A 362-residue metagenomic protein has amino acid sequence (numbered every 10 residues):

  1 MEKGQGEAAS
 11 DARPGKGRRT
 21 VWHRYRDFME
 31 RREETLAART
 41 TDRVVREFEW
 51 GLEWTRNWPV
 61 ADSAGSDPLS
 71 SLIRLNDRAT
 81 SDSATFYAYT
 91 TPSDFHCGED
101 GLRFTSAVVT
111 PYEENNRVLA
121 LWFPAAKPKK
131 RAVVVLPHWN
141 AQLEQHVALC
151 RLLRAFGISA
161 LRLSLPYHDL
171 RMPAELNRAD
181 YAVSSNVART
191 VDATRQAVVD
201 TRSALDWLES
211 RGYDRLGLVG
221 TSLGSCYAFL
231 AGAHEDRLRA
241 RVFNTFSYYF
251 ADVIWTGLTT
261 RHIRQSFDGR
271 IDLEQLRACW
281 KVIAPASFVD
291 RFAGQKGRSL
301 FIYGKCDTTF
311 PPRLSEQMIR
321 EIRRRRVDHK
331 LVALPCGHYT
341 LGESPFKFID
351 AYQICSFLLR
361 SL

Functional and structural regions predicted by a protein language model:
M1-R103: N-terminal targeting or regulatory segments adjacent to alpha/beta-hydrolase or S9 domains
E113-R117, P124-A132: Proline/glycine-enriched tight loop/beta-turn segments at coil->beta junctions that connect or precede beta-strands
V135-Q196: Cap/lid segment of the alpha/beta-hydrolase catalytic domain
G212-T221: Alpha/beta-hydrolase fold nucleophile elbow
G220-G224, A228: Gly/Ala-rich beta-loop-alpha elbow adjacent to hydrolase catalytic centers
Y227-L276: Hydrolase active-site cap/lid region
T260-L314: The feature captures the conserved acid-bearing segment of alpha/beta-hydrolase catalytic domains
E316-L362: C-terminal catalytic histidine-bearing segment of alpha/beta-hydrolase fold enzymes
